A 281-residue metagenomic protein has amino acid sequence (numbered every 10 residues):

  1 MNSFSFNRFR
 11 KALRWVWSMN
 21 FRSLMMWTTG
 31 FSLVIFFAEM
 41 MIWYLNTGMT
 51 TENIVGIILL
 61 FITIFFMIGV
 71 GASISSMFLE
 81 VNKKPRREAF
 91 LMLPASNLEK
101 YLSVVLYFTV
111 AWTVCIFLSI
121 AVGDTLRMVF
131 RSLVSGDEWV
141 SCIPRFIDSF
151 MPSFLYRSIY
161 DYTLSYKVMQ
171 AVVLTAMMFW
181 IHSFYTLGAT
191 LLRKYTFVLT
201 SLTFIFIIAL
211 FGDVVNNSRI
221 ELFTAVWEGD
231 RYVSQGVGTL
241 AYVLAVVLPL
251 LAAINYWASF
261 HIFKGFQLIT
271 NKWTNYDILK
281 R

Functional and structural regions predicted by a protein language model:
M1-R87, N97-R281: Hydrophobic alpha-helical transmembrane segments of membrane proteins
